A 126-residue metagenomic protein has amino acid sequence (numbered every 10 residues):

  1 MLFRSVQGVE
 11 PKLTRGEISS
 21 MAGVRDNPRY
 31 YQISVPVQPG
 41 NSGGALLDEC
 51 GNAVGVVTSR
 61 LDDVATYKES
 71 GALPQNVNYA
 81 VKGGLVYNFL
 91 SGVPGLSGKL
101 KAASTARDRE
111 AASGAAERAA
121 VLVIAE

Functional and structural regions predicted by a protein language model:
M1-R29, Q38-N41, V57-K68: Flexible, gly/ser-rich surface segments that form the specificity/activation loops bordering the active-site cleft
V6, A53-E126: C-terminal cap/linker of serine protease catalytic domains
R15, S34, G43, A120-L122: Conserved beta-strand residues within beta-sheet cores
S20-A22, D48, A125: Residue-level signal for short segments within beta-strands and strand-turn junctions of well-structured beta-sheet
V24-D26, P39, D48-E49, S113-E117: Extracellular/periplasmic catalytic domains that process cell-envelope and extracellular macromolecules
Y30-D48, N76-N78: Gly/Ser-rich catalytic serine loop of serine hydrolases
